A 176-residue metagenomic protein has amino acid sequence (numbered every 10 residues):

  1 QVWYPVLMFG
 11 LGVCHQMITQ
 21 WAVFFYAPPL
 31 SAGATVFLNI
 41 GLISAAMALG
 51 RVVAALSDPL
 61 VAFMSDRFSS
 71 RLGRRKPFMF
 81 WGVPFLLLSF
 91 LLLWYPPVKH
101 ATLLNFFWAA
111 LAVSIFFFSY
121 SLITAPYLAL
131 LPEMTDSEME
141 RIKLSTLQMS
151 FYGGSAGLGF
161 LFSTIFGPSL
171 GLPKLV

Functional and structural regions predicted by a protein language model:
Q1-V176: Membrane-embedded alpha-helical bundles of multi-pass transporters/translocases, especially carrier/permease families
